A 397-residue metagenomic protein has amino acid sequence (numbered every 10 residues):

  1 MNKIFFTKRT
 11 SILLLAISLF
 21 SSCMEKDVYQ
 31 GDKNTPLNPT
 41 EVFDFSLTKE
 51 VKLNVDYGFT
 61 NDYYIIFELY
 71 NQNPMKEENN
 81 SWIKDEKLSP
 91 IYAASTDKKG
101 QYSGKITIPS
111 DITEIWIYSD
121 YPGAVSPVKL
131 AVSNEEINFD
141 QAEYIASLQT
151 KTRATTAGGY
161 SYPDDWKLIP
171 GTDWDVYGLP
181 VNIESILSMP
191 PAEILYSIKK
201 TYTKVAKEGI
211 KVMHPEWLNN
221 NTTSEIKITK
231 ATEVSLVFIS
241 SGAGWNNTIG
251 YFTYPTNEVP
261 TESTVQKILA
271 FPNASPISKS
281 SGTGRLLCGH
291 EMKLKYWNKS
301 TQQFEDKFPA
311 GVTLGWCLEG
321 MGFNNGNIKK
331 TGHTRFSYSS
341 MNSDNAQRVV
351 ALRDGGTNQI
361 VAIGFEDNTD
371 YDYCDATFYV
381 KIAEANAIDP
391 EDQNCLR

Functional and structural regions predicted by a protein language model:
N2-S11: Bacterial N-terminal signal peptides that target proteins for export
S11-I12, K279: Generic hydrophobic-segment detector
L13-I17: Hydrophobic alpha-helical targeting segments used for export or membrane insertion
L19-S22: C-terminal motif of bacterial Sec signal peptides marking the signal peptidase cleavage site
M24-D27: Bacterial signal peptide processing site
Q30-T377, A383-R397: Extracellular distal adhesion/interaction modules in secreted or cell-surface proteins
